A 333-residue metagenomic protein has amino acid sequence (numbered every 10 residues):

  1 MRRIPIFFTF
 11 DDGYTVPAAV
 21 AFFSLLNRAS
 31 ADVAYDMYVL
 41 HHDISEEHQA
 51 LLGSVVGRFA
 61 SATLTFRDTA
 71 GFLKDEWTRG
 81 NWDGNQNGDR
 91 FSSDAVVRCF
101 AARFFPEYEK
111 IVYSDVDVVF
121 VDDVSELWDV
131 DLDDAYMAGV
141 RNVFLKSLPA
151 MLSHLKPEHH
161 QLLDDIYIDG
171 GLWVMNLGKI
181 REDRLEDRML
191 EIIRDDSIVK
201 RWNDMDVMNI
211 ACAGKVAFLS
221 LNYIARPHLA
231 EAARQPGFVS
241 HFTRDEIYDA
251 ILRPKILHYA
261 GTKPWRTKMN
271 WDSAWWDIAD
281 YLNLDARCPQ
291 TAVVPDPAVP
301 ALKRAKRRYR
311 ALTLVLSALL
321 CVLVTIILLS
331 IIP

Functional and structural regions predicted by a protein language model:
M1-F10, Y14, V20, G170 (+1 more regions): A glycosyltransferase accessory/donor-loop signature
T15-S30: Histidine-anchored nucleotide/phosphate-binding helix
A29-Y38, T63-L64: Short loop->beta transition adjacent to catalytic acidic/histidine clusters or analogous donor-positioning motifs
Y35-D43, G139-R141: Short internal beta-strands
V55-F104: Active-site-proximal specificity loops/subdomain of glycosyltransferases
F72, D94-L148, Y167, V174-M175 (+1 more regions): GT-A fold catalytic core of metal-dependent nucleotide-sugar glycosyltransferases, centered on the diacidic
D89-F91, Q161-D165, S197-V199, D245-Y248: Short Gly/Pro-enriched turn/cap motifs at secondary-structure boundaries
M137-H159, K268-A279: A short, conserved beta-to-alpha structural element at the edge of catalytic cores that scaffolds binding
